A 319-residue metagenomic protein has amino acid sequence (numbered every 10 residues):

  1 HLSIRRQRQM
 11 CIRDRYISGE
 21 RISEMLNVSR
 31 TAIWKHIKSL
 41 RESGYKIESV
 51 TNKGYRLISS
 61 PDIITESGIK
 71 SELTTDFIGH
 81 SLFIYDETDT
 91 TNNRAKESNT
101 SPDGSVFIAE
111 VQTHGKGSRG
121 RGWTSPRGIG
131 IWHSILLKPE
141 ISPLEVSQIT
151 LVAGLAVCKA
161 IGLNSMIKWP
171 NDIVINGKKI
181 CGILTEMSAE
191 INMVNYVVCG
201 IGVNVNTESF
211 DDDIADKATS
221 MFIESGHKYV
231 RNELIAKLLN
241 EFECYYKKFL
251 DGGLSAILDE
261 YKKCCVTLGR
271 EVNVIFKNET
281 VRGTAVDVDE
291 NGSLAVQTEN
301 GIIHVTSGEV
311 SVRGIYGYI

Functional and structural regions predicted by a protein language model:
H1-R8, I12: Single conserved hydrophobic/aromatic residue that forms the stacking wall/gate of nucleotide- or nucleobase-binding
I12, I175-N176, F276, T298: Structural motif
R13-S18: Short capping segments at the starts of secondary-structure elements
G19, M25, T31, D86-N195 (+4 more regions): Contiguous, small/hydrophobic- and glycine-enriched helical/loop subdomains that border and often "cap" functional
L26-V106, G314: Conserved catalytic/binding loops enriched for acidic/polar residues
N206-D216: Cytochrome P450 core scaffold surrounding the K-helix E-X-X-R motif and the conserved "meander" helix-loop region
E224-N278, I315-I319: Conserved, helical-rich catalytic subdomain that frames metal- and/or nucleotide-binding sites in enzyme alpha/beta
L268-I319: Conserved RNA-binding domains used in RNP assembly and mRNA/RNA metabolism
